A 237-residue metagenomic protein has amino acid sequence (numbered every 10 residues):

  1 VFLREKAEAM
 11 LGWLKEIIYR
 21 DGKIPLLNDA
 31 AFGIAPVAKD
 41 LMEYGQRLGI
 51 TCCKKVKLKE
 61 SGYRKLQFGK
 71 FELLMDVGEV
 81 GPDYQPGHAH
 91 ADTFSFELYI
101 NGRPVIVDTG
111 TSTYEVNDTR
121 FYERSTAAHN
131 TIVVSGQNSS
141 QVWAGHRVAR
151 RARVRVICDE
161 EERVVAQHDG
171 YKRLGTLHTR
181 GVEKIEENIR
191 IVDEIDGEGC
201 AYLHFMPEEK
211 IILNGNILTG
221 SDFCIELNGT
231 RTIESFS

Functional and structural regions predicted by a protein language model:
V1-V107, T111, C158, V165: Carbohydrate-active enzyme catalytic cores, enriched for enzymes that act on polyanionic acidic polysaccharides
D29-A31, T111-S237: CBM-like, beta-strand-rich accessory domains located in the C-terminal region of large, secreted polysaccharide-active
